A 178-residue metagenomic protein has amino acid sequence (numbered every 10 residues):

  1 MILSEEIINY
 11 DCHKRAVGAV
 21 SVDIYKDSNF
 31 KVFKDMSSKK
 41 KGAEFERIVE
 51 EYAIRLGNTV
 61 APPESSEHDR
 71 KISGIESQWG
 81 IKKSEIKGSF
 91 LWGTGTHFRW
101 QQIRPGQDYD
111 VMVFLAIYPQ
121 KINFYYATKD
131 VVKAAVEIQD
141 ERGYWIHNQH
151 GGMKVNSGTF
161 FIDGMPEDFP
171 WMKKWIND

Functional and structural regions predicted by a protein language model:
M1-K82, I86-D178: Nucleic-acid endonuclease domains
